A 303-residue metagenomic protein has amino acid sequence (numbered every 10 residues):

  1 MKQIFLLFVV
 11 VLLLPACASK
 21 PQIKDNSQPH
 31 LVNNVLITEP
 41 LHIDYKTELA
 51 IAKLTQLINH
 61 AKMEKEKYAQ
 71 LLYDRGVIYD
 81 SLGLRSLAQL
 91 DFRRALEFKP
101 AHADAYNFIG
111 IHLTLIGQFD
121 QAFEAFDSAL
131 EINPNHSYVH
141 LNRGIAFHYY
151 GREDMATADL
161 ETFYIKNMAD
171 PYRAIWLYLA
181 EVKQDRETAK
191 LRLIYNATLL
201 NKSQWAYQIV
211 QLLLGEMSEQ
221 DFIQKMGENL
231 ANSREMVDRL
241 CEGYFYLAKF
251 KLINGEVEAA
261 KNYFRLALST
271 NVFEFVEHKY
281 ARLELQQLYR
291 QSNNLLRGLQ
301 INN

Functional and structural regions predicted by a protein language model:
C17-Q70, R290-N303: N-terminal leader/linker segments that initiate helical-solenoid repeat arrays
L41-T55, S81-S86, L115, Y149-D154 (+1 more regions): Helix-turn-helix repeat elements of alpha-solenoid scaffolds
H60, E64, F98, I132 (+3 more regions): Structural marker of alpha-solenoid helical repeat scaffolds
K65, A69, A103-D104, S137-Y138 (+2 more regions): Helix-start (N-cap) detector for alpha-helical repeat units in TPR-like alpha-solenoids, especially tetratricopeptide
